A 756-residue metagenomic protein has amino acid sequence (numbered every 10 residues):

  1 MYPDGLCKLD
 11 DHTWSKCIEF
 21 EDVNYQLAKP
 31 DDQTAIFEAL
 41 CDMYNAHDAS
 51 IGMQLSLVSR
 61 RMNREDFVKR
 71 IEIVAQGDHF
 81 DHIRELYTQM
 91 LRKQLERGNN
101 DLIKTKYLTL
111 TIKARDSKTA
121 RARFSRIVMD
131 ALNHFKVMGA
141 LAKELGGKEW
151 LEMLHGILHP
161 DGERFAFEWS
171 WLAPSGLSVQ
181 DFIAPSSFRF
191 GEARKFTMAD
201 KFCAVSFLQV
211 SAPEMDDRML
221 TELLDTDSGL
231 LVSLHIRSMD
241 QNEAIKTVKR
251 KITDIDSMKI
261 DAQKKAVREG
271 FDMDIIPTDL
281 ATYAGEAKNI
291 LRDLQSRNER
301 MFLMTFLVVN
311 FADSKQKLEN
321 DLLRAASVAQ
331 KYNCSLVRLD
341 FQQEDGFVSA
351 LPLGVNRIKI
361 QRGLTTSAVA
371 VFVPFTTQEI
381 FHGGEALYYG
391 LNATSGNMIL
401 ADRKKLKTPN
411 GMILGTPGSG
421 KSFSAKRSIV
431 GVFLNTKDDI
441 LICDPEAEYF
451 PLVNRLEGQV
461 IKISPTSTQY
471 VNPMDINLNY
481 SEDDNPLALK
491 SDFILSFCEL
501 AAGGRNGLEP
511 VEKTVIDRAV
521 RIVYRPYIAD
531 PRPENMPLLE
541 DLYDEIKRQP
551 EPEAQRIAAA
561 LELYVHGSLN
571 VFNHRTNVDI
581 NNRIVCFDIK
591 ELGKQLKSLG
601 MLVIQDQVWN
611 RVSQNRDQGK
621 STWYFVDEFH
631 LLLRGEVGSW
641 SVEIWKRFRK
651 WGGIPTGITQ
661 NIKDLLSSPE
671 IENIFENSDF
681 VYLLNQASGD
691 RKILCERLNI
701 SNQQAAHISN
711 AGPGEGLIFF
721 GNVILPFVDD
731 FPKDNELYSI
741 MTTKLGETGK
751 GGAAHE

Functional and structural regions predicted by a protein language model:
M1-T377: Extended, folded cores of ATP/NTP-driven motor/assembly subunits in large transport and secretion machines
V23, P30-A49, R60, L224 (+10 more regions): P-loop NTPase motor domains
I413: Hydrophobic anchor at the beta1->P-loop junction of P-loop NTPases
K421: Conserved lysine of the Walker
S424: Hydrophobic positions on the alpha1 helix immediately C-terminal to the Walker A/P-loop
G431-L441: Post-Walker A helix-loop "phosphate-sensing" segment adjacent to the P-loop in P-loop NTPases
E457-I461, E670-L683: A short helix-turn-beta junction within AAA+ P-loop NTPase domains corresponding to the substrate/partner-engaging
L698-A753: Conserved P-loop NTPase
